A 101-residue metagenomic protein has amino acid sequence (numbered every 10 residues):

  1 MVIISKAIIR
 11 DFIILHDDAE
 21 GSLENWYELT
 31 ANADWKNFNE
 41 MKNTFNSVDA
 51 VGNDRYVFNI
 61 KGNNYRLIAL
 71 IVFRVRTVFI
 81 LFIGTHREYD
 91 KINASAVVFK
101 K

Functional and structural regions predicted by a protein language model:
M1-N64, V72-F79, H86-K101: Basic, Lys/Arg-enriched alpha-helical interface segments
